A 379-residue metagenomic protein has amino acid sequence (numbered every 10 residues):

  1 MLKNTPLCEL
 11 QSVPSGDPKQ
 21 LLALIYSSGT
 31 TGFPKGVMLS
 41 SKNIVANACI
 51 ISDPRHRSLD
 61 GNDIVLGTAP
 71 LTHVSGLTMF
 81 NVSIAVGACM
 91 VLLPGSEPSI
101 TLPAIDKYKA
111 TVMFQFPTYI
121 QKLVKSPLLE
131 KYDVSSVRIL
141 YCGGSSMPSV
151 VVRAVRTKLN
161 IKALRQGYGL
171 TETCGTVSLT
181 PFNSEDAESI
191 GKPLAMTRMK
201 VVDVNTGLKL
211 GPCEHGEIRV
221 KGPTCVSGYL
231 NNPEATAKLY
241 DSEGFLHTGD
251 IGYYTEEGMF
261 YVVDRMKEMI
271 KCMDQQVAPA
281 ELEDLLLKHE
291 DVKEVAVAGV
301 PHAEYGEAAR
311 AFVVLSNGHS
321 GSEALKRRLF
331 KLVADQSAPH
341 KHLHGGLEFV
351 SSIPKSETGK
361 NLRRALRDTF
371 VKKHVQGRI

Functional and structural regions predicted by a protein language model:
L7-Q20, L24-L66, T78, A88: Conserved adenylate-forming
L21, S27-T30, M38, V65 (+10 more regions): Conserved S/T- and glycine-rich ATP-binding loop of Class I adenylate-forming
V45-I64, T72-V112, K122, S126: Conserved AMP-binding/adenylation subdomain of ANL enzymes
A85, A110-Q115, V124-A187, R198: Gly/Ser/Thr-rich phosphate-binding loop
D106, M113, G222, S227-G228 (+4 more regions): AMP-binding/adenylate-forming catalytic core of the ANL superfamily
G144, G169, G191, D250 (+1 more regions): Active-site glycine-centered loops adjacent to acidic/histidine catalytic or metal-binding residues that shape
S146, E185-N231, L239: Adenylate-forming AMP-binding core of the ANL superfamily, especially NRPS adenylation
S337-N361, G377-R378: AMP-binding/adenylate-forming catalytic domain of the ANL superfamily
